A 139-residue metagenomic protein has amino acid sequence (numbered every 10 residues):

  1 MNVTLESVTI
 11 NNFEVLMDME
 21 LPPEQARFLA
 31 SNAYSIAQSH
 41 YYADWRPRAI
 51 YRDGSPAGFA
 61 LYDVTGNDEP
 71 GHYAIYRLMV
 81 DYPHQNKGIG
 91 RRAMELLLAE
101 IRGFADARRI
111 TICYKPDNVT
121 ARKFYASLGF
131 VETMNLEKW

Functional and structural regions predicted by a protein language model:
V3, S7-Y76, D81-P83, M94-L96 (+2 more regions): Acetyl-CoA-dependent GNAT
E14, R122-K123: Alpha-helical elements of the RecA-like P-loop NTPase motor core of helicases
P70, G88, T120: Residues that form or flank phosphate/diphosphate-binding pockets in enzymes that use nucleotide phosphates
D81-P83, K87, P116-D117: Active-site acidic-Proline motif in GNAT/NAT acetyltransferases
R91: Residues forming the Rossmann-fold NAD(P)(H) cofactor-binding site
G103-C113: Conserved GNAT acetyl-CoA-binding A-motif
T111-R122, K138-W139: Conserved beta-strand-loop-alpha-helix junction that forms the acyl-donor binding cleft
Y125, F130: Conserved active-site tyrosine of GNAT-family acetyltransferases
